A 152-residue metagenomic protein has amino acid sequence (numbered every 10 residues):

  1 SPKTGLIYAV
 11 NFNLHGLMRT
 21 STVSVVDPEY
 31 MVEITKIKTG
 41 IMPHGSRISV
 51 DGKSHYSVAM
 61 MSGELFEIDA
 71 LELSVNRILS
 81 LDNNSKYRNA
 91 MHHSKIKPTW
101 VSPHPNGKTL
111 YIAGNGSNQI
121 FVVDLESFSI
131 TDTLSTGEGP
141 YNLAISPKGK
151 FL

Functional and structural regions predicted by a protein language model:
S1-L152: Predominantly soluble domains enriched in secretory-pathway, periplasmic, or organellar proteins
